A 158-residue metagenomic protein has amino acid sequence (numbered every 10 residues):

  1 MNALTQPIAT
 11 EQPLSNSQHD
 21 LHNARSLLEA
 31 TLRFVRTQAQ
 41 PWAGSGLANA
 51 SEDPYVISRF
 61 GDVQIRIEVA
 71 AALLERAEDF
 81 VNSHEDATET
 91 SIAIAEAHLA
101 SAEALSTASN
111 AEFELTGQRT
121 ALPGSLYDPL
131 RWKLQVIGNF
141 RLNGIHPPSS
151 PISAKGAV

Functional and structural regions predicted by a protein language model:
M1-H19, S109-V158: Glycine-rich phosphate/cofactor-binding loops in nucleotide/flavin-utilizing enzymes
M1-R66: Glycine-rich beta->alpha junctions and the first turn(s) of the following alpha-helix
H19-H22, H84, H98, H146: Histidine (H) residue identity feature
L28-W42, A71-E78, A108-E112: Extended amphipathic alpha-helical scaffold segments
E68-A102, N110-L122: C-terminal helix-coil-helix/basic helical segment that borders enzyme active sites and/or dimer interfaces and provides
